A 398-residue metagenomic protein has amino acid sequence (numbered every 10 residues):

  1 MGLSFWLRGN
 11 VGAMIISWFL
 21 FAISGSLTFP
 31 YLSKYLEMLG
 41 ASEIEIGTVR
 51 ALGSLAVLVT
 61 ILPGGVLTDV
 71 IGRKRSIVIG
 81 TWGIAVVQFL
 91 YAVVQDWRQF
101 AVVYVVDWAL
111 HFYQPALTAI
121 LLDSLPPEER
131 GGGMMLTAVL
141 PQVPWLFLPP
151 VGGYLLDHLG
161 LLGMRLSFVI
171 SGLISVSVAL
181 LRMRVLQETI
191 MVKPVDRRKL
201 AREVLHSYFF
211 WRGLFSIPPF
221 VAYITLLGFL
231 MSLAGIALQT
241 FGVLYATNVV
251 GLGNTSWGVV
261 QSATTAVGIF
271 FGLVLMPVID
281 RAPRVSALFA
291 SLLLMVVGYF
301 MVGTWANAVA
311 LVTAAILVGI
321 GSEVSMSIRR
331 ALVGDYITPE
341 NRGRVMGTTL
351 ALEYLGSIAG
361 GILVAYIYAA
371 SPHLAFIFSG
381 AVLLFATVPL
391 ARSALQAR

Functional and structural regions predicted by a protein language model:
M1-R8, Q187-I224: Juxtamembrane intracellular "pre-TM" segments in multi-pass secondary transporters
L3-A56, F220-V260: Helix-loop boundary and gating motifs at the non-cytosolic
F19, V87, R98-F112, F229 (+1 more regions): Hydrophobic core of transmembrane alpha-helices in multi-pass small-molecule transporters, especially MFS/SLC-type
T60-G72, L156, F271-P283, Y368: Helix-to-loop junctions at the C-terminal end of transmembrane segments in multipass secondary transporters
R75-L90, S286-M301: Structural signature of the two symmetry-related core transmembrane helices
V103-P141: Cytoplasmic helix-loop-helix junction between adjacent transmembrane helices in 12-TM secondary transporters
M135-G152, L350-G360: Glycine-rich segments within core transmembrane alpha-helices of 12-TM secondary carriers
L173-P194, A386-A394: C-terminal membrane-cytosol helix-exit motif in multi-pass small-molecule transporters
